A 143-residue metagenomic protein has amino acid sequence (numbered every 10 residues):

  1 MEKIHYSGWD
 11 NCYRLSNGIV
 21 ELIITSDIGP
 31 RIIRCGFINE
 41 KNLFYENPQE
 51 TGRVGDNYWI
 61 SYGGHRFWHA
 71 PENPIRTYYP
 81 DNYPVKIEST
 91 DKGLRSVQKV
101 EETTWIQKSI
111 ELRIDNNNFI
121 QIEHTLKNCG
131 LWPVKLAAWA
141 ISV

Functional and structural regions predicted by a protein language model:
M1-Q121, T125-V143: Surface-exposed acidic/polar loop and edge beta-strand patches at domain peripheries
